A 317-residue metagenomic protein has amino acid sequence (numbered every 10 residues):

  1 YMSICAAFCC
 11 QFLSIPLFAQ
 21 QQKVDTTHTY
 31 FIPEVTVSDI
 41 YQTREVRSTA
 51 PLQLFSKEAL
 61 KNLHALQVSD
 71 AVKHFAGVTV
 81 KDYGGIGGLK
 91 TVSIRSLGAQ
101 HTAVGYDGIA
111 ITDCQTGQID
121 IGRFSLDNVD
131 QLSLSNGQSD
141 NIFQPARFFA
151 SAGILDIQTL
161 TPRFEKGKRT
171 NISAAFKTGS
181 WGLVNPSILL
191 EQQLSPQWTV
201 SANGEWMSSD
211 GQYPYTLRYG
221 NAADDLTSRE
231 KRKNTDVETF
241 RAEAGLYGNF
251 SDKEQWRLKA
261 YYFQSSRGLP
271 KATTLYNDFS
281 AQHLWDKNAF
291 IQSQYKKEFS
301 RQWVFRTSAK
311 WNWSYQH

Functional and structural regions predicted by a protein language model:
P33, K90, S151-G153, T170-I172 (+4 more regions): Hydrophobic, lipid-facing positions within transmembrane beta-strands of outer-membrane proteins
P33-K61: N-terminal periplasmic "start-of-domain" segments of outer-membrane beta-barrel proteins
D39, T159, Q192, G248-F250 (+1 more regions): Residue-level signature of outer-membrane beta-barrel architecture
S69-A110: Extracytoplasmic beta-strand/coil segments of soluble accessory domains associated with Gram-negative outer-membrane
T102, K168-I172, K177, V184 (+5 more regions): Outer-envelope beta-barrel architecture signal
L126-S173: A beta-strand signature from Gram-negative outer-membrane beta-barrel systems, especially the internal plug domain
T159, F176-S180, W206-D210, Y262-S266 (+1 more regions): Transmembrane beta-strands of outer-membrane beta-barrel pores
Y213, R229, K233-T239, Y247-N249 (+2 more regions): Flexible loop and strand-edge segments within Gram-negative outer membrane beta-barrel domains
